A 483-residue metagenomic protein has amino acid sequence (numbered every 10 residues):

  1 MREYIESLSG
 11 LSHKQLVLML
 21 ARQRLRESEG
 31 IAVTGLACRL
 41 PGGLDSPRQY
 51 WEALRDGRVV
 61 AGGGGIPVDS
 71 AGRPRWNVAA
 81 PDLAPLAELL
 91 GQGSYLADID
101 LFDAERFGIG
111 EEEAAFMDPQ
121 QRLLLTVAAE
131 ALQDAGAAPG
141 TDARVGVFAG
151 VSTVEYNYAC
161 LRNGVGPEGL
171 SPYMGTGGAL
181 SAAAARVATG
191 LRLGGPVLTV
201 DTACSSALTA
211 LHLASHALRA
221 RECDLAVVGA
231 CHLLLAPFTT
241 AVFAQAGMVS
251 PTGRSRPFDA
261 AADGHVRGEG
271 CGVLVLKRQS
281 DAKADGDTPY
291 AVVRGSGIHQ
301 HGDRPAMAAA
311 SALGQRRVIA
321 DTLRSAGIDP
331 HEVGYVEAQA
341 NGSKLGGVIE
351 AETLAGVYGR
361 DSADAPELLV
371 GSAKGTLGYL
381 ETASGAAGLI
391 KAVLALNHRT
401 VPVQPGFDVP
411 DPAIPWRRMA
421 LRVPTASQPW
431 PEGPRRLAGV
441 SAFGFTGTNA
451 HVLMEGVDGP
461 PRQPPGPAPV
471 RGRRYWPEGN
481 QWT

Functional and structural regions predicted by a protein language model:
R2-P460: Condensing-enzyme catalytic core of the thiolase-fold
Q15, Q463-T483: Flexible, low-complexity flanking/linker segments at catalytic domain boundaries
